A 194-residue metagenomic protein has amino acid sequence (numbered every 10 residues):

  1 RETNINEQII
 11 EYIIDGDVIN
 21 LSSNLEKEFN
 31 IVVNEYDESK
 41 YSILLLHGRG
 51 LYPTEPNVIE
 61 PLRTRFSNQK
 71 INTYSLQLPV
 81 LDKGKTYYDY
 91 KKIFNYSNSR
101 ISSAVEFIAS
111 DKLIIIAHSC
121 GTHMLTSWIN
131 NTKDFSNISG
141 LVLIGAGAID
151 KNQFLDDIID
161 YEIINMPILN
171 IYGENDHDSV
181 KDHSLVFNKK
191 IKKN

Functional and structural regions predicted by a protein language model:
R1-D37: N-terminal cap/lid segment of alpha/beta-hydrolase-fold proteins
E26-E28, N34-K70, Y74-Q77: Short, surface-exposed "cap/lid" segments of acyl-processing enzymes
P53-E55, D82-T86, M124-T126, D150-L155 (+1 more regions): Extracytoplasmic/secreted cell-surface and envelope-processing proteins
K85-S110: Alpha/beta-hydrolase active-site loop
I114-H118, S139-V142: Residue in the alpha/beta-hydrolase core beta-strand immediately N-terminal to the catalytic nucleophile
I116-T126: Gly/Ala-rich beta-loop-alpha elbow adjacent to hydrolase catalytic centers
W128-S139: Conserved hydrolase catalytic core segment
G140, G145-N194: The feature captures the conserved acid-bearing segment of alpha/beta-hydrolase catalytic domains
